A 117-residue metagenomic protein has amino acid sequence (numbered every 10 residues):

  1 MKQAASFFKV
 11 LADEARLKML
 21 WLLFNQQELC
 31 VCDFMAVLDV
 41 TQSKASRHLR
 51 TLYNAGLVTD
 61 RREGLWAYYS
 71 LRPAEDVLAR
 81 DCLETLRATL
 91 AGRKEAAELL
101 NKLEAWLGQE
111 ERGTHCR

Functional and structural regions predicted by a protein language model:
K2-T41, W66-E75: N-terminal helix-turn-helix DNA-binding core of bacterial DNA-binding proteins
E14-L17, L29, V58, A96 (+1 more regions): A general structural signal for well-ordered secondary-structure junctions
A36, Y53-N54: Alpha-helical residues within the helix-turn-helix
L49-R50: Short, hydrophobic-biased segments on the C-terminal half of alpha helices that form "recognition helices"
N54-E63, S70-R72: Beta-hairpin "wing" of winged helix-turn-helix
D76-R117: Amphipathic alpha-helical dimerization/coiled-coil segments that flank or bridge DNA-binding/regulatory modules
